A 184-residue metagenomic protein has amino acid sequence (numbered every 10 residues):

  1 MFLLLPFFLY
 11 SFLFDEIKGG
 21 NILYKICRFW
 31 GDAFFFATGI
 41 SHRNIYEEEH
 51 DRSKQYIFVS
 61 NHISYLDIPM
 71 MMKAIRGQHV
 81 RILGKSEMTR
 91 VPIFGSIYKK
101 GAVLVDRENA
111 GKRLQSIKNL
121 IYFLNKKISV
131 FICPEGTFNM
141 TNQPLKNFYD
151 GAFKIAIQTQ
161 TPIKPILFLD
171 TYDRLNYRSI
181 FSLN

Functional and structural regions predicted by a protein language model:
M1-L4: N-terminal hydrophobic or amphipathic helices/low-complexity stretches enriched in small/hydrophobic/Pro/Gly
F8-D15, G20-K25, F29, F36-T38 (+1 more regions): Catalytic core of membrane glycerolipid acyltransferases/transacylases, capturing the structured, soluble-facing
F29, L66, Q115, N147-G151: Short, conserved clusters of charged catalytic residues that mark active-site and nucleotide-handling motifs
A37-I45, R113-L114, T171-R174: Short gly/ser/thr-rich secondary-structure transition/capping motifs
E47-R52, F181-L183: A short beta-turn/loop motif at secondary-structure boundaries
H62-S64, E135-F138: Short glycine-rich anion-binding loops that position phosphate/pyrophosphate groups of nucleotides and phosphorylated
I93-S96, N125-F131, M140-N184: A cross-family acyltransferase "interaction/gating" segment
A102-L124: A membrane-cytosol interface segment of integral membrane proteins
